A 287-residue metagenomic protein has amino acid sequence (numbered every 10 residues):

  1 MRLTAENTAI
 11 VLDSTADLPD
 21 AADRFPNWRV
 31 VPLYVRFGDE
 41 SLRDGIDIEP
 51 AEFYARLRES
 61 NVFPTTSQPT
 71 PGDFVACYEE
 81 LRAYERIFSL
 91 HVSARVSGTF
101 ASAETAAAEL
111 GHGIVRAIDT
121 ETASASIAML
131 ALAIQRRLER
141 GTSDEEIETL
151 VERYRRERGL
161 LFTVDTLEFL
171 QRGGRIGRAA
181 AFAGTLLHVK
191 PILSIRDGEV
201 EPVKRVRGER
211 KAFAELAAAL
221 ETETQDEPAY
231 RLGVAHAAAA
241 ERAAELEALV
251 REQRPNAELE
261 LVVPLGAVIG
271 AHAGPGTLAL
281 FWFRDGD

Functional and structural regions predicted by a protein language model:
R2-A9, S14-R29, L33-Y34, E79 (+3 more regions): Mixed-charge interfacial surface used for oligomerization/domain docking and macromolecular partner engagement
N7-P69, D73: N-terminal glycine-rich anion-binding loop in soluble enzyme alpha/beta folds
G45, T66-D73, G98, A212-E215 (+1 more regions): Short secondary-structure boundary/capping elements
E59-S97, A101, T105, E148-V151: Glycine-rich phosphate- or other oxyanion-binding loops that anchor nucleotides, phosphorylated ligands
H91-S93, I118-E121: Short beta-strand->loop
